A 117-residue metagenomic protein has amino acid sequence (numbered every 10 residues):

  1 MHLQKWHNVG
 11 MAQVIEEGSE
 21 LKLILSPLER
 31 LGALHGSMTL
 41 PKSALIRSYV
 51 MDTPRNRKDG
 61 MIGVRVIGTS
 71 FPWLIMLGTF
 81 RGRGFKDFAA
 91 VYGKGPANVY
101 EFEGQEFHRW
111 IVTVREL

Functional and structural regions predicted by a protein language model:
H2-H7: Short, positively charged and aromatic/hydrophobic N-terminal segments
G10, E16, A33-K42, I46-L117: Acidic, Ser/Thr- and proline-rich intrinsically disordered linker/docking segments of eukaryotic scaffolds
V14, G18-K22: N-terminal leader/assembly segments
L21-L25, R47-S48: Short hydrophobic/aromatic-rich beta-strand segments that constitute the beta-sheet cores of beta-sandwich/beta-barrel
